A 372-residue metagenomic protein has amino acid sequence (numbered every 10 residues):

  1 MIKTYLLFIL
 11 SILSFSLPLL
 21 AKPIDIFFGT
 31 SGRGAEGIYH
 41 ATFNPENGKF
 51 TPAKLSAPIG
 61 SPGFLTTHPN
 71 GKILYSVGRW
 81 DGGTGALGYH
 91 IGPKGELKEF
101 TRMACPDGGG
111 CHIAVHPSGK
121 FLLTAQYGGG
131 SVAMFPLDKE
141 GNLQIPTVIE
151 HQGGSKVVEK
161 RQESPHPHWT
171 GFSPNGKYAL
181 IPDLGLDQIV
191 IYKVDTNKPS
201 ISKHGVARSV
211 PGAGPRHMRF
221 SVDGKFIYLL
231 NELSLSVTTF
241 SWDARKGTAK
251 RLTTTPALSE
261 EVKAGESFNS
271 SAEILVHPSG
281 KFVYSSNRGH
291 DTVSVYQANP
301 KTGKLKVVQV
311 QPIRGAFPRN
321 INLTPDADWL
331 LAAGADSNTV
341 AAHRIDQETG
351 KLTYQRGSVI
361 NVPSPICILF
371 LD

Functional and structural regions predicted by a protein language model:
K22, H68-G71, P117-S118, P174-N175 (+4 more regions): Residue-level detector of Asp-centered blade-edge/turn motifs that repeat once per structural unit in beta-propeller
S31-R33, R79-D81, Y127, L137 (+6 more regions): Short loop/turn segments immediately following the C-termini of beta-strands
T42-G48, Y89-G95, M134-Q144, Y192-S200 (+3 more regions): Short loop/turn segments immediately following beta-strands, especially the blade-tip and inter-blade linker loops
T51-A57, K98-M103, T147, S155-K160 (+5 more regions): A short beta-strand motif characteristic of beta-propeller blades
E96-H168: Asp-box/WD-like beta-propeller blade repeats and closely related beta-sheet repeat scaffolds
N269-T302, Q311-P312, A316-A332: Loop/turn-rich, solvent-exposed surfaces of beta-rich toroidal or solenoidal domains
